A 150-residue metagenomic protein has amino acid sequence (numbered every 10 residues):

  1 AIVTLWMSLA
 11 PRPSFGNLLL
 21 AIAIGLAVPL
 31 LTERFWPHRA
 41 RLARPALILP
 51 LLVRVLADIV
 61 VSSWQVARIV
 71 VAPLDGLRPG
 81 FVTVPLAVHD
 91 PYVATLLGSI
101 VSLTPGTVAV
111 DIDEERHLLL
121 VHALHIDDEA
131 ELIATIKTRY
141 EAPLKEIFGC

Functional and structural regions predicted by a protein language model:
A1-W64: Membrane-targeting alpha-helical segments
L5, L9, A67, I100-V101 (+1 more regions): Broad structural signal for hydrophobic residues in well-ordered alpha-helices, predominantly aliphatic
F15-G16, H38, A67, L74 (+2 more regions): Secondary-structure transition/capping residues
W36-A40, V53, R68-V71, I112-R116: Short hydrophobic/aromatic-rich motifs at helix boundaries and adjacent loops
L56-G80: N-terminal signal-anchor transmembrane helix
L77-C150: Terminal membrane-proximal soluble interaction domains of membrane-associated proteins
